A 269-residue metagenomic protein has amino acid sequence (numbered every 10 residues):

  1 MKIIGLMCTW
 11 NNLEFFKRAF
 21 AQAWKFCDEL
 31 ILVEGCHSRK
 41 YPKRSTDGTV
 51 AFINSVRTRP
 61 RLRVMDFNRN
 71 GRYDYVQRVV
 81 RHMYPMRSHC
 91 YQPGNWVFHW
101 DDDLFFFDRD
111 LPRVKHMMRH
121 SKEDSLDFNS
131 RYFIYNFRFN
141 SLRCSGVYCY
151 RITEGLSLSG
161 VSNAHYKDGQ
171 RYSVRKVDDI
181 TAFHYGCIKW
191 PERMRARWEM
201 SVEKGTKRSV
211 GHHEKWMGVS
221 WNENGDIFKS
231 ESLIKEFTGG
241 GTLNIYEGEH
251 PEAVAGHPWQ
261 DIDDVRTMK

Functional and structural regions predicted by a protein language model:
K2-I4: Cell-envelope/extracellular polymer assembly enzymes that use nucleotide-activated donors
L6-N11: Short, glycine-rich nucleotide/cofactor-binding loops
N12-L32: Short, well-formed alpha-helical segments that are part of the catalytic scaffolds of diverse glycosyltransferases
K17-R18, R44, G48, V76 (+1 more regions): Generic recognition of short, well-ordered alpha-helical segments
A21-W24, V50, N54-R57, K115: Class I S-adenosyl-L-methionine
G35-N95: Active-site-proximal specificity loops/subdomain of glycosyltransferases
G71-M83, Y91, N95, L104-K269: Catalytic-site signature of metal-activated, phosphate-bearing donor transferases, centered on the GT-A/GT-A-like
